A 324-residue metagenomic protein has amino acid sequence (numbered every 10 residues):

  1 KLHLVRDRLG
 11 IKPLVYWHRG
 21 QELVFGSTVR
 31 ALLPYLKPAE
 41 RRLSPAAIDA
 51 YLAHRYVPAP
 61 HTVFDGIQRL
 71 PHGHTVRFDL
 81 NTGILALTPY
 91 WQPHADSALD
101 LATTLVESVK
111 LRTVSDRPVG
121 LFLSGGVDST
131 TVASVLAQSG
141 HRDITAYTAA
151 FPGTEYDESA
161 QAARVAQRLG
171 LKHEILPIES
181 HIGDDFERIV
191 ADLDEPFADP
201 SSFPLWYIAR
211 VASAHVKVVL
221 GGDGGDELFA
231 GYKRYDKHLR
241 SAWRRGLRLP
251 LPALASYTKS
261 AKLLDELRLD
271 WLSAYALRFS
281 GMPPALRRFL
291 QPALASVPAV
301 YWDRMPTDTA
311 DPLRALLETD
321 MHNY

Functional and structural regions predicted by a protein language model:
K1-Q21, L80, Q92-T309, R314-L316: ATP-dependent adenylate-handling active sites, centered on carboxylate activation for C-N bond formation
L2-D96: N-terminal segments that mediate ammonia production and transfer in glutamine-dependent amidotransferase systems
L52-A53, Y207, V211, D320-H322: Solvent-exposed aromatic/hydrophobic patches embedded in short alpha-helical segments
R314-Y324: Alpha/beta-hydrolase fold catalytic core
